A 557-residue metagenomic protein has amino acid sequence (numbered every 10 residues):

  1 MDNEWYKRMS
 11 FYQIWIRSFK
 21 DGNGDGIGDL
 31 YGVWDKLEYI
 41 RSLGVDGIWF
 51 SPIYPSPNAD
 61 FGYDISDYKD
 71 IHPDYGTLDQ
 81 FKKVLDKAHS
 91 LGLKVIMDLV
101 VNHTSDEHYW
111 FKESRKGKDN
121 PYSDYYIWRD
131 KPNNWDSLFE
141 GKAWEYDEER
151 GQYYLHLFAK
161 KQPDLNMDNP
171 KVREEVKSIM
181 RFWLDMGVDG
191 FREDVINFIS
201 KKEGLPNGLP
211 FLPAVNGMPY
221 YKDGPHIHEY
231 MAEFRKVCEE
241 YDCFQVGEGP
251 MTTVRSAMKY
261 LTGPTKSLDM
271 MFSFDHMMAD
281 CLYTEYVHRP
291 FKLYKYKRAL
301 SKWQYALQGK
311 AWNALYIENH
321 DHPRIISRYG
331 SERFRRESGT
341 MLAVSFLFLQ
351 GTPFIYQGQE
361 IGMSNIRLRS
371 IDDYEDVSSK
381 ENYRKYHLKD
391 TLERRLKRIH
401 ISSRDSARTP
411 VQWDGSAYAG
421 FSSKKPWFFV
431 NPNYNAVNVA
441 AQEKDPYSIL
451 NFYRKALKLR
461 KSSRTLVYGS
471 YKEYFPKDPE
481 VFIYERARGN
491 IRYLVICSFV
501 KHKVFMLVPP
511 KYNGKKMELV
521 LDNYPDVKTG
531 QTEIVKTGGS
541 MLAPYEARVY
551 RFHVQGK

Functional and structural regions predicted by a protein language model:
D2-K7, P219, E229-C238, Y260-T262 (+6 more regions): Loop/helix patches that line or flank the sugar-binding groove of alpha-linked glycan CAZymes
D2-R181, D185, F198-R255, K259-G263 (+1 more regions): Acidic/aromatic-lined carbohydrate-recognition and catalytic surfaces of CAZymes acting on diverse glycans
S10-Q13, I48, V95-M97, F191 (+4 more regions): Hydrophobic faces of well-ordered beta-strands that scaffold small-molecule active sites in alpha/beta enzyme cores
D189, S301-D321: Aromatic-lined glycan-binding groove of carbohydrate-active enzymes
N216, W312-E332: Active-site clefts of carbohydrate-active enzymes
K503-D526: Beta-strand-rich binding/interaction modules
Q531-K557: C-terminal beta-strand-rich structural cap/linker in extracellular carbohydrate-active enzymes
